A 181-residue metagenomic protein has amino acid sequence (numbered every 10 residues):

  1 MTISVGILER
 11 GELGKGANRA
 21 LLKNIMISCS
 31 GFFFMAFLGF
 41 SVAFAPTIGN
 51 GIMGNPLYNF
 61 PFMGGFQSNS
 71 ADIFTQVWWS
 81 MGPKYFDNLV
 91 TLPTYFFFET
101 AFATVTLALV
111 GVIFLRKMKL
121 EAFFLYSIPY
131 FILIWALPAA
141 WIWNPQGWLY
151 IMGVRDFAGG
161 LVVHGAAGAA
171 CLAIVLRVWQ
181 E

Functional and structural regions predicted by a protein language model:
M1-E181: Hydrophobic alpha-helical transmembrane bundles of multi-pass membrane proteins
